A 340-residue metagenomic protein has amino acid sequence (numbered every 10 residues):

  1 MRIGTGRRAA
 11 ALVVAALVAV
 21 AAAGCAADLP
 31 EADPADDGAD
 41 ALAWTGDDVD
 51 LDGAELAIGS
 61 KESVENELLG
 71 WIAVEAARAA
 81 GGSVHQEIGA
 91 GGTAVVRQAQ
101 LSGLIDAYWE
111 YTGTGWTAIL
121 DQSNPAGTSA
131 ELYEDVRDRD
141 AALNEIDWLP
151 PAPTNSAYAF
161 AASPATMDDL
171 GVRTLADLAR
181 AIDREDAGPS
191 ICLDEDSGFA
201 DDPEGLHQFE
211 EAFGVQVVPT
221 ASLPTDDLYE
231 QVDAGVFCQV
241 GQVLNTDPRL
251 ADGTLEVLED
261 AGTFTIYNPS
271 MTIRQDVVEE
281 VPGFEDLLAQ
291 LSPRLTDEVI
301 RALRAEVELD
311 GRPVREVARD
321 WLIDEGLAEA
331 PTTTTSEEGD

Functional and structural regions predicted by a protein language model:
V20-G24: C-terminal motif of bacterial Sec signal peptides marking the signal peptidase cleavage site
A26-L29: Bacterial signal peptide processing site
D52-N66, S83-G89, A187-D194: Short, well-ordered beta-strand elements
V64, Q86-Q98, V217-Q231: Short helix-initiation/N-cap motifs at beta->coil->alpha
I119-L149, G235-C238, R249-G262: Ligand-binding "clamshell"
S129-I191, P293-D297: A conserved helix-loop-strand patch within extracytoplasmic ligand-binding domains of the periplasmic binding
Y158-D168, N268-V281: A bilobed periplasmic-binding-protein/Venus flytrap-type ligand-binding module shared by bacterial periplasmic
D186-D260: Ligand-binding pocket segment of bilobal, Venus flytrap-like solute-binding proteins
